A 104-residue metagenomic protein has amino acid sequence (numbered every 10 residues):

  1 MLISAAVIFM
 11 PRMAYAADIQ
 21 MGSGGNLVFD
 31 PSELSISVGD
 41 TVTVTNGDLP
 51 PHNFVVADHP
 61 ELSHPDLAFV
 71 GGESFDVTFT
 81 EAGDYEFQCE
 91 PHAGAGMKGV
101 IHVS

Functional and structural regions predicted by a protein language model:
S4, I8-S104: Extracytoplasmic copper-binding redox domains, predominantly the cupredoxin/blue-copper superfamily
